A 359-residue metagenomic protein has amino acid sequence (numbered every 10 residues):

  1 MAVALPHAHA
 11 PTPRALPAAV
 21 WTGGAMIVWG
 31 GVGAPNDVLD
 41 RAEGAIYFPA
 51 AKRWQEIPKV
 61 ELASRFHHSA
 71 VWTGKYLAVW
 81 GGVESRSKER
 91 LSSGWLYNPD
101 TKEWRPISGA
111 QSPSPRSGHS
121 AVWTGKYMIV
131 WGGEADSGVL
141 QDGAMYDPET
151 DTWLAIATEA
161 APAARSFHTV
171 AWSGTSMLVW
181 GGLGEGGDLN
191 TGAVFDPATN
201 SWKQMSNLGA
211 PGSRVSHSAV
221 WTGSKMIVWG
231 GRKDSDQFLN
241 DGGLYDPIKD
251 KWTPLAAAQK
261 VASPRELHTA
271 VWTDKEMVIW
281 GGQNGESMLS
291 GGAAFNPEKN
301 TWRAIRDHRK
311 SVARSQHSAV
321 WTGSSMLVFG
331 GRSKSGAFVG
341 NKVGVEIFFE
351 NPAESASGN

Functional and structural regions predicted by a protein language model:
M1-N359: Kelch-like beta-propeller repeat domains
